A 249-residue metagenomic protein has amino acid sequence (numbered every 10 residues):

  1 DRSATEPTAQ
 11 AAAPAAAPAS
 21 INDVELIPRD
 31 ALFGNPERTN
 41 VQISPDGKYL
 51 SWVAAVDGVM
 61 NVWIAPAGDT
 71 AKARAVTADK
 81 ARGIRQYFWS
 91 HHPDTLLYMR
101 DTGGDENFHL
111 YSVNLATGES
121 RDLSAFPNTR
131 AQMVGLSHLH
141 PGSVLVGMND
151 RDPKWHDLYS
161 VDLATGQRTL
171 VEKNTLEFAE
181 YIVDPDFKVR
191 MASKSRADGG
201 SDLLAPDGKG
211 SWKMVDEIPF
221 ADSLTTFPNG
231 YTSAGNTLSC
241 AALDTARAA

Functional and structural regions predicted by a protein language model:
P7-R38, A65-R85, S90, N114-A131 (+4 more regions): Multi-bladed beta-propeller domains
I27-W63: Beta-strand-rich domains and repeat architectures in extracellular enzymes and scaffolds, especially beta-propellers
P45-D46, H91-H92, H138-H140, P185-D186 (+1 more regions): Residue-level detector of Asp-centered blade-edge/turn motifs that repeat once per structural unit in beta-propeller
G47-L50, D94-L97, S143-L145, R190 (+1 more regions): Hydrophobic beta-strand positions that form the internal "hydrophobic ladder" of WD40/Gbeta-like beta-propeller blades
A55, D101, N149-R151, S195 (+1 more regions): Short loop/turn segments immediately following the C-termini of beta-strands
G58-W63, D105-Y111, P153-Y159, D198-L204 (+1 more regions): Structural motif
A125-D152: Hydrophobic alpha-helical hairpins/lids featuring a short glycine-rich hinge
